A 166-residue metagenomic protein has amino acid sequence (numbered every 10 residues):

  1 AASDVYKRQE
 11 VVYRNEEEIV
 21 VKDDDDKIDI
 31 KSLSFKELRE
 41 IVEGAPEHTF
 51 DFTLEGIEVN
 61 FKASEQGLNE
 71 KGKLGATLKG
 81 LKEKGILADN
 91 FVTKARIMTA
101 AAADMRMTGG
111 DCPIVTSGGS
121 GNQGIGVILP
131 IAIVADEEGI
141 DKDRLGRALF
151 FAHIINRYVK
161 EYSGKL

Functional and structural regions predicted by a protein language model:
A1-Y6: Short, small-residue-biased leader/transition segments that mark boundaries at the very start of proteins
V12, E16-D25: Long, contiguous bundles of hydrophobic transmembrane helices that form the permeation core of multi-pass
D23-I86: N-terminal leader/propeptide and maturation segments of large enzyme subunits in energy/redox metabolism and hydrolases
F61-N122: Accessory "access/gating" subregions that flank catalytic or transport cores
A88, G139-G146: Structural helix-adjacent loops and short alpha-helical linkers that scaffold large soluble proteins
I125-I140: Alpha-helical support elements that line or immediately flank enzyme active sites and cofactor-binding pockets
R144-L166: A structural-propensity feature for long, helix-poor, extended segments
